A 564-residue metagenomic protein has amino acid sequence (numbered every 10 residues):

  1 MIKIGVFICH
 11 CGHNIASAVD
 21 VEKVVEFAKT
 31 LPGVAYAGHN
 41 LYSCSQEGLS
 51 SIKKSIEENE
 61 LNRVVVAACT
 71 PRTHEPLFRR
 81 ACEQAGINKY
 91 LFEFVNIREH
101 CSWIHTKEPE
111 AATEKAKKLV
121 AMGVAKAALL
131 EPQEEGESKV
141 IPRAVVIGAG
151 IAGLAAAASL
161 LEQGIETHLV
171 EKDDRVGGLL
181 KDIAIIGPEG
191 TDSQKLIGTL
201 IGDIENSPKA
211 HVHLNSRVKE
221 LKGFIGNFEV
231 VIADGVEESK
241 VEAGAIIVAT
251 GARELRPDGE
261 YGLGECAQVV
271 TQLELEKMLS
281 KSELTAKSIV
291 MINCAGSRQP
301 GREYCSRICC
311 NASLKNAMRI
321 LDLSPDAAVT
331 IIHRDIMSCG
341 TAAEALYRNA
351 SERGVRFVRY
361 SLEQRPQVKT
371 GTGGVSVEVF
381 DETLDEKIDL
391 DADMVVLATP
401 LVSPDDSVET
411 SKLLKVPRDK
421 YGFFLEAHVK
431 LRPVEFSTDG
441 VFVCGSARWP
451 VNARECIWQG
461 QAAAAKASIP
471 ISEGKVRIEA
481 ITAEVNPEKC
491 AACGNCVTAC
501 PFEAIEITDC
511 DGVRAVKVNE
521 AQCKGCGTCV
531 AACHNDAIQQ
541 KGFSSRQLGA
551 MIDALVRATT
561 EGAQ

Functional and structural regions predicted by a protein language model:
M1-L61, V66, T70-C101, P142 (+6 more regions): Beta1-alpha1 glycine-rich phosphate/pyrophosphate-binding loop at the start of Rossmann-like nucleotide-binding domains
I8-A18, T113, K117, V146-L161 (+5 more regions): Cysteine-centered iron-sulfur cluster-binding motifs in ferredoxin-type domains/subunits of redox enzymes
A16-T30, S55-V64, T73-I87, A111 (+8 more regions): Iron-sulfur (Fe-S) cluster-binding segments and ferredoxin-like electron-carrier domains, especially [2Fe-2S]
E47, E57-N59, S102-K107, A112-G177 (+6 more regions): Rossmann-like dinucleotide/flavin-binding elements
I52-I56, I104-E114, N227-E229, K369-F380: Short, surface-exposed amphipathic charged segments that create phosphate/polyanion-binding patches used for binding
R72, L161-R175, L179, A210-L214 (+6 more regions): Iron-sulfur cluster-binding cysteine motifs and their immediate structural context in ferredoxin-like electron-transfer
E131-I147, A152, K181-K195, F224-S239 (+6 more regions): Ferredoxin-like iron-sulfur electron-transfer modules
T191, L196-R253, M318-D406, I507-T508: A Rossmann-like FAD-binding core segment of flavoenzymes
